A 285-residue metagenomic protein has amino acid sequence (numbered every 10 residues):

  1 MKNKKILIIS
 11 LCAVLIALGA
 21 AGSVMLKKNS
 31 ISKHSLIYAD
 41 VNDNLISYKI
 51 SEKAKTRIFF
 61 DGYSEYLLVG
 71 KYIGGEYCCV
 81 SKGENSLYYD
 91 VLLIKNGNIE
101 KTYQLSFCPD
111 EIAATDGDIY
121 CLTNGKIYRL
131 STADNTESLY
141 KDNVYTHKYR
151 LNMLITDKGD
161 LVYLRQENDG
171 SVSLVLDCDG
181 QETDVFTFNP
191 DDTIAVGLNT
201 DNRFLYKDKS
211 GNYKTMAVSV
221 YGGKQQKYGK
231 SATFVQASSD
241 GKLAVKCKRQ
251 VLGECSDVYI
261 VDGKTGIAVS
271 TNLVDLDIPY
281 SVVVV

Functional and structural regions predicted by a protein language model:
M1-L15: N-terminal Sec-pathway targeting helices
G22-D61: An edge-strand/N-cap motif at the start of beta-rich repeat modules
S30-D40, I73-K82, G117-T123, G159-R165 (+3 more regions): Short beta-strand elements that form the blades of beta-propeller/WD-repeat-like and other beta-sheet-rich scaffold
S35, N44, L93-E100, A114-I119 (+6 more regions): Flexible "stalk/tail and boundary" regions
N42-Y48, N85-L92, G125-R129, D169-V175 (+2 more regions): Structural motif
A54-F60, N98-Q104, T136-Y145, Q181-T187 (+2 more regions): A short beta-strand motif characteristic of beta-propeller blades
Y63-I73, S106-D116, T146-D157, P190-T200 (+2 more regions): Repeated scaffold domains used in trafficking and secretory/extracellular systems, primarily beta-propellers
T193-I194, D201-N202, Y206-V261: Intrinsically disordered, low-complexity segments enriched in Gly and acidic/Ser/Thr residues that form flexible
